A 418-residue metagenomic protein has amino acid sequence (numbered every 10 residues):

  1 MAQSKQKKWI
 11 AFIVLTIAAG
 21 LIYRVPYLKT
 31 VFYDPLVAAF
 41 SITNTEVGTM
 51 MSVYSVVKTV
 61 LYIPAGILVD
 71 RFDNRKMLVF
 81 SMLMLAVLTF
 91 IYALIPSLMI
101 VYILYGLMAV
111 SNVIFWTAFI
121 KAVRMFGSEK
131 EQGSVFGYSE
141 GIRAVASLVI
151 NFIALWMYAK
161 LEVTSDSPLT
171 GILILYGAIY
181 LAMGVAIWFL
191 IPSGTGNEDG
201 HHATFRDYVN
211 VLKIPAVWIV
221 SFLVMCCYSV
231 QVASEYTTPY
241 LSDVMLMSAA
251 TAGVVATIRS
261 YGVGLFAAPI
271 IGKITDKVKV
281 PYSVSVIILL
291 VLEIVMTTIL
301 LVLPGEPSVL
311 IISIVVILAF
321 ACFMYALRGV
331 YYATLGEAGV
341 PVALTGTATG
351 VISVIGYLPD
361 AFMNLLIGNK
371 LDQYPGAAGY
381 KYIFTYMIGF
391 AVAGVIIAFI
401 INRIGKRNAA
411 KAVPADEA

Functional and structural regions predicted by a protein language model:
K29-V31, P215-A268, R328, M363-N364: Extracytoplasmic gate region of multi-pass secondary transporters
L61-D73, F266-V280, L371-D372: Helix-to-loop junctions at the C-terminal end of transmembrane segments in multipass secondary transporters
R71-S81, D276-V291: Cytoplasmic membrane-interface "Motif A"-like loop-to-helix N-cap segments of 12-TM Major Facilitator Superfamily
L104-I142: Cytoplasmic helix-loop-helix junction between adjacent transmembrane helices in 12-TM secondary transporters
G133-Y158, S353-N364: Glycine-rich segments within core transmembrane alpha-helices of 12-TM secondary carriers
G177-N197, I397-N402: C-terminal membrane-cytosol helix-exit motif in multi-pass small-molecule transporters
P281-Y331: C-terminal transmembrane helical hairpin of 12-TM major facilitator-type secondary transporters
E337-P375: A late C-terminal transmembrane helix in Major Facilitator Superfamily
